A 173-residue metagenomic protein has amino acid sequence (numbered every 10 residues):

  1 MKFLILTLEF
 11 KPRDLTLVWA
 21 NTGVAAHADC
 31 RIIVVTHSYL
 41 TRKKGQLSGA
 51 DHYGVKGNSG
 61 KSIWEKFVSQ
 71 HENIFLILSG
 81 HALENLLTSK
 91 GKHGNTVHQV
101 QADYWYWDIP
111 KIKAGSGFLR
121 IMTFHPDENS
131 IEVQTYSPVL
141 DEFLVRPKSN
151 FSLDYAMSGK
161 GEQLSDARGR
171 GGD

Functional and structural regions predicted by a protein language model:
M1-T7, C30-R31, G91-H98, S130-I131: Beta-strand-turn-beta hairpins that frame and shape the catalytic cleft of phosphate-ester-processing enzymes
I5-F10, D51-Y53: Second-shell loop/turn segments in exported
L6, K44-L47, S89-K90: Short, solvent-exposed loop/turn and secondary-structure capping segments
L6, V18-N21: Zn2+-dependent metallopeptidase catalytic core
E9-D14, S38-K43, H81-L86, Y104-D108 (+1 more regions): Solvent-exposed loop/turn segments at secondary-structure junctions within structured extracellular/periplasmic domains
D14-V18, A25-F75: Active-site-proximal segments of metal-dependent phosphoesterases and phosphodiesterases across multiple
G54-E128: Conserved beta-sheet core of the metallophosphoesterase superfamily
K113, R120-D173: A short C-terminal boundary segment appended to hydrolase-like catalytic domains
